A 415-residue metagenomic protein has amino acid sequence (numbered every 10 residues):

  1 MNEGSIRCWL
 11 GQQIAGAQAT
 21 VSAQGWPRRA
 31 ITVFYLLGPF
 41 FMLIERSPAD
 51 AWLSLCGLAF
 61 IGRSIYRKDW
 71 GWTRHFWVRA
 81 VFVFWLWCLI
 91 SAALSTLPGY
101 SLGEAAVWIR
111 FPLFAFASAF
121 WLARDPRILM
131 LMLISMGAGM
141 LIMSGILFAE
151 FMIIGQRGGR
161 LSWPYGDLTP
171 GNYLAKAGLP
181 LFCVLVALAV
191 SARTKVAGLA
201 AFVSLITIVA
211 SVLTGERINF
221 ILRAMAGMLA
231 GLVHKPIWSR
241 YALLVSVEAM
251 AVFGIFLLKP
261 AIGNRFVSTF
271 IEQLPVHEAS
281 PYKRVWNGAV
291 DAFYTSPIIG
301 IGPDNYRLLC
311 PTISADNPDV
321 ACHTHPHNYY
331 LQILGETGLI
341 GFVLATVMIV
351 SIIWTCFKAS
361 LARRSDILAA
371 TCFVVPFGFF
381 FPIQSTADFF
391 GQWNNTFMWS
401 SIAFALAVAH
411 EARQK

Functional and structural regions predicted by a protein language model:
M1-G103, F120, R124-M130, I134 (+4 more regions): Transmembrane signal-anchor hairpin modules in multi-pass inner-membrane enzymes, especially those that act on
L37-C56, W70-H75, L86-F111, W121-L131 (+4 more regions): Interfacial transmembrane-helix termini
P39, L113, R127-G159, G166-K235 (+4 more regions): Alpha-helical transmembrane segments of multi-pass inner-membrane proteins
L55-I61, C183-V184, G227-M228, C372-Q384 (+1 more regions): Transmembrane alpha-helices of multi-pass inner-membrane enzymes
I65, L232, Y241, T337-F379: Hydrophobic transmembrane alpha-helices and their immediate junctions
R110, M130-M140, A200, L331 (+3 more regions): Transmembrane alpha-helices of multi-pass, membrane-embedded glycan-processing enzymes that use lipid-linked
V209, L213, G231-E278, N287-T295 (+1 more regions): A membrane-periplasm/extracellular boundary helix in multi-pass inner-membrane enzymes that assemble envelope glycans
Q273-N287, D291, T295, I299-T337: Long extracytoplasmic/lumenal interhelical loops at the membrane interface of multi-pass membrane proteins
